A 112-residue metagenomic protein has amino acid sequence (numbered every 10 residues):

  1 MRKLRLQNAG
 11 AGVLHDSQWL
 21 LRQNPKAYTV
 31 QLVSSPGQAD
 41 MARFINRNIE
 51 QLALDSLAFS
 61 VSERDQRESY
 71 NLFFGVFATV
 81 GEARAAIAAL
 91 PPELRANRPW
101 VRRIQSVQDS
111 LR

Functional and structural regions predicted by a protein language model:
R2-K26, G37-R112: Extracytoplasmic
S34: Flexible glycine-/small-residue-rich
